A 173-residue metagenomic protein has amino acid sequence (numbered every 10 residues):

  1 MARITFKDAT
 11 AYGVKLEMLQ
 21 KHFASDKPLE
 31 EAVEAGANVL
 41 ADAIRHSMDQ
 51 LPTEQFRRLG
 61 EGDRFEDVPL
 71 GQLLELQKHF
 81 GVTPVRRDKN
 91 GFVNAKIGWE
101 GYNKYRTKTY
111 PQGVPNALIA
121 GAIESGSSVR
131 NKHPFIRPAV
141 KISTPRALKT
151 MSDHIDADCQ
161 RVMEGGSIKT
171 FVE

Functional and structural regions predicted by a protein language model:
M1-A95, Q112, N116-E173: Short, Lys/Arg-rich flexible segments
G101-A117: Short, surface-exposed beta-strand/loop "edge" segments at domain boundaries and coil↔beta transitions
